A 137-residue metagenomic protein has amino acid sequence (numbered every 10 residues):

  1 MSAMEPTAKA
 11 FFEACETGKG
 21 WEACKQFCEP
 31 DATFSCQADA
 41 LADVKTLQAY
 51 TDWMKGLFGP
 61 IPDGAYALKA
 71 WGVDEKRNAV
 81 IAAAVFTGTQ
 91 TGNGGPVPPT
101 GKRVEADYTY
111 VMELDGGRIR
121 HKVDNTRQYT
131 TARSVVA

Functional and structural regions predicted by a protein language model:
M1-A137: C-terminal and inter-domain tail/linker signature
